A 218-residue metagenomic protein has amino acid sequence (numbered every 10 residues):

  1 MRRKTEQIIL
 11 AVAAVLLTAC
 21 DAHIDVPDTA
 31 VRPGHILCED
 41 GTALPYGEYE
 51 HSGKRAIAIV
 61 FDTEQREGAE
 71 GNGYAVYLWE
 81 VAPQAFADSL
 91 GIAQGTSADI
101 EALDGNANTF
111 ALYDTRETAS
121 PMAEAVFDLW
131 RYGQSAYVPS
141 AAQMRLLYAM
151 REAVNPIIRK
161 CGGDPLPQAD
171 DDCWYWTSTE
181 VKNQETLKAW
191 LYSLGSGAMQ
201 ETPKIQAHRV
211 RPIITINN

Functional and structural regions predicted by a protein language model:
M1-T18: Sec-dependent bacterial lipoprotein signal peptides
R3, K54-I57, D170-Y175: Short small/polar-residue motifs
C20-Y132, K204-N218: Short, compositionally biased
H23-I24, D28, F110, I158 (+1 more regions): Terminal interaction module
V76, V138-P139: Short hydrophobic beta-strand that contains or immediately precedes a catalytic carboxylate
M122-S135, A141-S193: An exposed tryptophan-centered "aromatic clamp" motif
